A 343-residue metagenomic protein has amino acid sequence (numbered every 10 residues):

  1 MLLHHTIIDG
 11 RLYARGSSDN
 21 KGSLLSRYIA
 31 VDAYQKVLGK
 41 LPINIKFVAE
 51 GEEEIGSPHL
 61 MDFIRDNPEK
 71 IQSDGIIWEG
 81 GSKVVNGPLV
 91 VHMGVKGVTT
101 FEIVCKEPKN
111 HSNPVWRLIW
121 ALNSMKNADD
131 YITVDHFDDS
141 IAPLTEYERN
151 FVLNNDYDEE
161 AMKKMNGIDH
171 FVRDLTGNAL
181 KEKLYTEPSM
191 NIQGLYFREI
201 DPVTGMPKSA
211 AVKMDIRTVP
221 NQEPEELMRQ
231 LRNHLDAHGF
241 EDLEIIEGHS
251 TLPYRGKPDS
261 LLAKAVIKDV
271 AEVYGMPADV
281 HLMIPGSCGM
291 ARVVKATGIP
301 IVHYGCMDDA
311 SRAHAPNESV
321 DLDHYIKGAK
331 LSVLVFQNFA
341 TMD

Functional and structural regions predicted by a protein language model:
M1-K46, K327: Active-site metal-coordination/substrate-binding segment of hydrolases, especially metallo-dependent peptidases
S18, E107-N110, I216-P224: A generic structural motif
I29-K36, W120-S124, I216, L334-Q337: Short glycine/serine- and small hydrophobic-enriched flexible loop segments
G39-P114: Histidine/acidic-residue-rich, glycine-tolerant segments that coordinate divalent metal ions
D62, K109-I132: A short core secondary-structure module
V85-N86, V134-S209, R217-Q230, H238 (+1 more regions): An extended, acidic, His-containing surface patch that forms the Zn2+-binding/catalytic region of metallohydrolases
E102-K106, S124, K213-R217: Residue-level recognition of well-ordered beta-strand positions that form the cores of beta-sheet-rich folds across
M125-D129, R232-E241: A common structural junction motif
